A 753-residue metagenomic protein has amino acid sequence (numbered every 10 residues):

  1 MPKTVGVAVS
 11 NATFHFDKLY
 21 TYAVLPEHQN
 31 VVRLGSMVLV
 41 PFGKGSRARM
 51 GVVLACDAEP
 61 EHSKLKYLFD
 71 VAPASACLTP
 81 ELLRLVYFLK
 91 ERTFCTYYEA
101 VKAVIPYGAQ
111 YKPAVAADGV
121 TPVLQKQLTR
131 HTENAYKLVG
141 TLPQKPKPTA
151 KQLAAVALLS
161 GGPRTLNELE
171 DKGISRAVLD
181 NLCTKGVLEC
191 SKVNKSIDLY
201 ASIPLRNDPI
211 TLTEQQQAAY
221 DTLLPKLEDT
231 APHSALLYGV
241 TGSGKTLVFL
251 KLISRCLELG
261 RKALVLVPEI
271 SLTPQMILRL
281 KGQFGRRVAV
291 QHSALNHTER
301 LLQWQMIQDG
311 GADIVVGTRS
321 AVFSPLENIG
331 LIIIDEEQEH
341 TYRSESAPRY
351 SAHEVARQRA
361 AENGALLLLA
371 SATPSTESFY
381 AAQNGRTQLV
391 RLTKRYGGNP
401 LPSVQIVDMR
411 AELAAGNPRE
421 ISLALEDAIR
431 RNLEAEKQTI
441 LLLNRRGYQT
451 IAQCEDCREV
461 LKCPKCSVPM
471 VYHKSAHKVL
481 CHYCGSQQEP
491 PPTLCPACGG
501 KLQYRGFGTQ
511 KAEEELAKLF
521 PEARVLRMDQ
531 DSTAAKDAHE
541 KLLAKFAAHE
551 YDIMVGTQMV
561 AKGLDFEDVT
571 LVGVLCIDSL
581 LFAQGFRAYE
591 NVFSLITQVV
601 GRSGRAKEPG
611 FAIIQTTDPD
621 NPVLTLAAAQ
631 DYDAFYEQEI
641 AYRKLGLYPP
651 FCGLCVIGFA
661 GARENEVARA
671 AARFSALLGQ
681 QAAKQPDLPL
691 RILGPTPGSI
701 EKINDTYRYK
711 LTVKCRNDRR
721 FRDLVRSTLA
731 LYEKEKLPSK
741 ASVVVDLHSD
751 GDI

Functional and structural regions predicted by a protein language model:
M1-S371, Q383-N399, Q681, R719-R726 (+1 more regions): Accessory, non-ATPase domains that flank or precede helicase/AAA+ motor cores in DNA-metabolism machines
P2-T4, D17, S46, E436 (+4 more regions): A general secondary-structure signal for short beta-strands and their flanking turns/coil in non-transmembrane regions
T4, V32-L34, F520, E666-Q680: A short, contiguous, amphipathic alpha-helix enriched in charged residues
T13, F520-A523, L678-R691, E735-K740: Short secondary-structure junctions
A55-D57, I105, K192-N194, L443-R445 (+4 more regions): A general secondary-structure junction signal
P60-S75, T696-G698, K702-K714: Solvent-exposed, membrane-proximal periplasmic/extracellular interface segments of envelope transport and secretion
R206-T213, T230-A668, Q680, T696-E701 (+2 more regions): Inter-lobe coupling/hinge segments of SF2-like helicase ATPases
A676, Q680, Q685-I703, Y707 (+1 more regions): A carboxyl-terminal module marker
